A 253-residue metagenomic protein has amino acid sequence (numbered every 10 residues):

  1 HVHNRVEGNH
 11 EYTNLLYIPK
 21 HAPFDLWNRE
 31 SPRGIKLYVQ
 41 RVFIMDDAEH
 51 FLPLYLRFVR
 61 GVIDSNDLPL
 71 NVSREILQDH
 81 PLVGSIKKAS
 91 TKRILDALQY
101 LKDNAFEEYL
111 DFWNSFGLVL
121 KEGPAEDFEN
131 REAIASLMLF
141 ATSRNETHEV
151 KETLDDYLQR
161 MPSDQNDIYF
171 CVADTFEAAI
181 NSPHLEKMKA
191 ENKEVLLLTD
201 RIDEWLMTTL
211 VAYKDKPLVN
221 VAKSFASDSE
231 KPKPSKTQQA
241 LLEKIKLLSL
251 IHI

Functional and structural regions predicted by a protein language model:
H1-I251: Conserved GHKL (Bergerat-fold) ATPase module
